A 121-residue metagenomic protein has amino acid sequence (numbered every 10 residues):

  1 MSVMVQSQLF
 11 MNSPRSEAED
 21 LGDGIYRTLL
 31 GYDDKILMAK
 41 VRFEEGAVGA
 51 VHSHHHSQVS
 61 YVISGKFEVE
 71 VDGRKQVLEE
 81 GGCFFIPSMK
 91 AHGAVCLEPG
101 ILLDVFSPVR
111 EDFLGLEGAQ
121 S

Functional and structural regions predicted by a protein language model:
M1-K35, G118-S121: A short, N-terminal "cap"/entry segment at the start of jelly-roll beta-barrel domains of the cupin/DSBH fold
A39-S53: Conserved short histidine dyad/triad with adjacent acidic residue
V48-G49, E68, F84, S88-G93: Histidine-centered metal-chelating micro-motifs
H54-H56, C83: Amphipathic, hydrophobic secondary-structure cores in small proteins
H56-F67, D72: Glycine- and acidic-residue-biased ligand/ion/polar-headgroup-sensing regions
I63-S64, E79-E80, E98: A cytosolic small-molecule/anion-sensing beta-strand core signal
R74-S88: Short acidic-glycine-tyrosine-enriched beta hairpin
S88-D112: Ligand-binding loop in jelly-roll beta-barrel domains
